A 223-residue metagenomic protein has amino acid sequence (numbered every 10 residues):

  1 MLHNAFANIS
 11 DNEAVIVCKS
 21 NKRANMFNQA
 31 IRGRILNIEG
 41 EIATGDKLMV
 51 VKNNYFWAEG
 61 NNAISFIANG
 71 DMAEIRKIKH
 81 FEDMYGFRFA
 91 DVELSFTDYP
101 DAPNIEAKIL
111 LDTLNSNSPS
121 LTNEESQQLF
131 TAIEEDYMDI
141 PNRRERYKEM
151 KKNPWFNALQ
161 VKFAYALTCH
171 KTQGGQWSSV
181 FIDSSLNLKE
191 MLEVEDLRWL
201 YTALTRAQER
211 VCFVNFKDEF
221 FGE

Functional and structural regions predicted by a protein language model:
M1-L2: Conserved interdomain linker/interface between the two RecA-like ATPase lobes of SF2 helicase motors
A7-E223: Core RecA-like ATPase module of SF1/SF2 helicases and allied nucleic-acid translocases
